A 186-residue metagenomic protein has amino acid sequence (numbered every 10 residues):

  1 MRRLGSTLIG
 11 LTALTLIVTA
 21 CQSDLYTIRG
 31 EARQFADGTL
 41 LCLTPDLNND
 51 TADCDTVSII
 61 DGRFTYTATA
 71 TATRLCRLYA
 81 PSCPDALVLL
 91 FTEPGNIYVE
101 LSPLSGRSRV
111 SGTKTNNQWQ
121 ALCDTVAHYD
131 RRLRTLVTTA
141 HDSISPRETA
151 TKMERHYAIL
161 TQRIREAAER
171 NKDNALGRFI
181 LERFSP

Functional and structural regions predicted by a protein language model:
M1-E31: Bacterial Sec-dependent N-terminal signal peptides
G5, G10-A13, I17, T113 (+3 more regions): A detector of low-complexity, intrinsically disordered, Ser/Thr/Gly/Pro/Ala-rich segments
C21-R165: A non-transmembrane, solvent-exposed segment enriched in polar/low-complexity residues
D173-R183: Amphipathic alpha-helical repeat scaffolds of TPR domains
